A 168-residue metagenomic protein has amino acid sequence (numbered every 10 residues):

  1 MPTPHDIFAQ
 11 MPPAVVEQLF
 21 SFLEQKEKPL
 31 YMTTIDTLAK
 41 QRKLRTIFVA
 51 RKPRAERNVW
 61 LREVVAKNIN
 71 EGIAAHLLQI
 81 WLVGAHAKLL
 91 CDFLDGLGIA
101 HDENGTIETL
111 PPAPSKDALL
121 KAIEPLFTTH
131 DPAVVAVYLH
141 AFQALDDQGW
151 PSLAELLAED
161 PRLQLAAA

Functional and structural regions predicted by a protein language model:
M1-P2, G98-H101, R162-A168: Short intrinsically disordered terminal tails
P2-T37: Charged, amphipathic alpha-helical stretches
T3-I7, A14-E17, F48, L89 (+3 more regions): Long alpha-helical solenoid repeat scaffolds
Q25-S152: Acidic, low-complexity, intrinsically disordered interaction modules
